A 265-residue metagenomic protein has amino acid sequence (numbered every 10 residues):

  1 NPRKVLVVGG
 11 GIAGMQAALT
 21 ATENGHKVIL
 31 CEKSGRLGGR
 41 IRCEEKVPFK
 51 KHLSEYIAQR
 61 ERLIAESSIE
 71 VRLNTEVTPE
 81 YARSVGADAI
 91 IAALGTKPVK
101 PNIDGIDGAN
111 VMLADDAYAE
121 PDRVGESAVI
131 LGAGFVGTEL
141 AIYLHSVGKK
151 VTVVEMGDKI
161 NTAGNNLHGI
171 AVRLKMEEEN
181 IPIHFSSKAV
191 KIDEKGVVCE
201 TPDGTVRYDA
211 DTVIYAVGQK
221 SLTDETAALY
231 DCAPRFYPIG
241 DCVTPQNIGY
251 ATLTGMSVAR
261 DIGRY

Functional and structural regions predicted by a protein language model:
N1-L6, N165, I170-F185, A189-V198 (+2 more regions): Mid-to-C-terminal Rossmann-like scaffold of FAD/NAD(P)H-dependent oxidoreductases
P2-C31, L37, R72-G86, A93-N110 (+3 more regions): Rossmann-like dinucleotide/flavin-binding elements
L30-S67, Y118, Y143-S187, V243: Rossmann-like dinucleotide-binding cores of NAD(P)H-dependent redox enzymes
